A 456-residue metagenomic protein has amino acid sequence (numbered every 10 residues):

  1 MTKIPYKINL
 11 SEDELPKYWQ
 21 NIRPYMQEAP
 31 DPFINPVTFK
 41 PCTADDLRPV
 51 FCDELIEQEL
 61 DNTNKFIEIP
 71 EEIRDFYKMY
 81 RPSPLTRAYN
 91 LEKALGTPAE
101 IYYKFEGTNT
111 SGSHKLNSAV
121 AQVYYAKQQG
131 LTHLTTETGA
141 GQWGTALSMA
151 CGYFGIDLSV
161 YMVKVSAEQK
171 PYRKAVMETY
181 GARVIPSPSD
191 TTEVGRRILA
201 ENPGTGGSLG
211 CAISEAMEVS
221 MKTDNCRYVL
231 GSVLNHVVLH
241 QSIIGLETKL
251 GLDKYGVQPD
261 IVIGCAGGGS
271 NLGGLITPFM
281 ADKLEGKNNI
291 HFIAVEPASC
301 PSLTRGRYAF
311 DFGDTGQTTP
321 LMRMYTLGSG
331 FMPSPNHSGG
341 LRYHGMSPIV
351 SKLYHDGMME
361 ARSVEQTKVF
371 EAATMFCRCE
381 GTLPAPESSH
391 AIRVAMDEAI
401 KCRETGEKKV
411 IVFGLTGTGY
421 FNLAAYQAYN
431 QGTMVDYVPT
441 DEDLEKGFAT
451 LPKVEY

Functional and structural regions predicted by a protein language model:
K3-L131: Positively charged, low-complexity intrinsically disordered leader regions
E68, I198-H236, I244, G256 (+4 more regions): Active-site/ligand-binding loops adjacent to catalytic centers
P84, Y103, K115, Q122 (+11 more regions): Buried hydrophobic positions in well-ordered alpha/beta secondary-structure cores of metabolic enzymes
F105-L116, L134-G144, L234-V237, I263-G268 (+4 more regions): Active-site nucleophile and cofactor-binding loops and adjacent substrate-binding regions of central metabolic enzymes
S118, Q129-V165, Q258-L272, F292 (+1 more regions): A short, small-residue-rich loop immediately preceding and capping a beta-strand
A121-L131, T145-D157, E178-T179, I276-G286 (+1 more regions): Alpha-helix C-terminal capping segments
T135, W143-G206, S302-F312, L423-Q431: Active-site-proximal loop->helix
A266-G274, Q366-G432: Claisen-condensing/thiolase-fold acyl-transfer catalytic domains that form or cleave C-C bonds in fatty acid
